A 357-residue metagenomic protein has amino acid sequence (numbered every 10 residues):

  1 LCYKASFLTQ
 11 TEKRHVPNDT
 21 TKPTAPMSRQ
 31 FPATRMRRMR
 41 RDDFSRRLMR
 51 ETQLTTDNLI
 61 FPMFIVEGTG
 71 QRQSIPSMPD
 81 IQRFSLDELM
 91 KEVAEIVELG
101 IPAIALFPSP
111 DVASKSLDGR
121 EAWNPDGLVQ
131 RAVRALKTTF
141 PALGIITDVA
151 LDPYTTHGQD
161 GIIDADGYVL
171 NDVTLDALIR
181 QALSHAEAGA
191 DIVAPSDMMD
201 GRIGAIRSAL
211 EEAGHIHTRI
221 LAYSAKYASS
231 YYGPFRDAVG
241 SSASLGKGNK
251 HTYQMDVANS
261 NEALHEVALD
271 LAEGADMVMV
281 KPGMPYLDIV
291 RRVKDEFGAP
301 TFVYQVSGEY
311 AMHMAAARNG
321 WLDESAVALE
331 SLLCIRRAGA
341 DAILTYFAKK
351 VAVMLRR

Functional and structural regions predicted by a protein language model:
A5, T9-T11, T20-A25: Ala/Thr-enriched low-complexity intrinsically disordered regions
P17, K22-D87: An N-cap/entry alpha-helix motif that binds or orients negatively charged groups
N58-I60, E67-R357: Alpha/beta enzyme core
